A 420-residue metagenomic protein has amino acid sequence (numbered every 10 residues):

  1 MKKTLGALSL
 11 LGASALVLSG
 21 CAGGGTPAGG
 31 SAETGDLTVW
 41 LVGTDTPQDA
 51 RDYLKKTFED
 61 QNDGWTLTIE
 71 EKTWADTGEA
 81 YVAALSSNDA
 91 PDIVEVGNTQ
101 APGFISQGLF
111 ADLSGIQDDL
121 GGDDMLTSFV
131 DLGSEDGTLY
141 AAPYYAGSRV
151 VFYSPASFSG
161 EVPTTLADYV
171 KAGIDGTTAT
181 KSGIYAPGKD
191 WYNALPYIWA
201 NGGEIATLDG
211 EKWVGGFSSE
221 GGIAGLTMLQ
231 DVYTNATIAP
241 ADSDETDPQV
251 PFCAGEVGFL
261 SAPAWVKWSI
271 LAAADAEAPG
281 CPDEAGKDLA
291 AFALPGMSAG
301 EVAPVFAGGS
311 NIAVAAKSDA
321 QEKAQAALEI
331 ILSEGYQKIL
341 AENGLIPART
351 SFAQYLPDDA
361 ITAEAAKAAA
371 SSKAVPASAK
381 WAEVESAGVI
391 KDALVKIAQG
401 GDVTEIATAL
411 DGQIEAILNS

Functional and structural regions predicted by a protein language model:
K3-S14, L18-G103, G286, S298 (+3 more regions): Conserved N-terminal structural module of periplasmic/extracytoplasmic solute-binding proteins
G24, N98-S148, T178, G286-F292 (+1 more regions): Hinge/lid segment of periplasmic solute-binding proteins
P91-D92, G121-Y153, S182, G296 (+2 more regions): A structural signal for short loop-to-beta-strand junctions that line the ligand-binding cleft of periplasmic/secreted
P102-L109, S128-T164, P187-G210, F306-A313 (+1 more regions): Periplasmic solute-binding protein
G173, K212-D242: Glycine-centered hinge/linker elements that transmit conformational signals in sensory and ligand-binding systems
D231-T237, D275-N343: Extracytoplasmic/periplasmic substrate-recognition and gating elements
L289-A293, A341-V389: Long, aromatic- and glycine/proline-rich binding clefts that accommodate carbohydrate-like moieties
A370-S420: Conserved C-terminal helix/tail region of periplasmic/extracytoplasmic solute-binding proteins
